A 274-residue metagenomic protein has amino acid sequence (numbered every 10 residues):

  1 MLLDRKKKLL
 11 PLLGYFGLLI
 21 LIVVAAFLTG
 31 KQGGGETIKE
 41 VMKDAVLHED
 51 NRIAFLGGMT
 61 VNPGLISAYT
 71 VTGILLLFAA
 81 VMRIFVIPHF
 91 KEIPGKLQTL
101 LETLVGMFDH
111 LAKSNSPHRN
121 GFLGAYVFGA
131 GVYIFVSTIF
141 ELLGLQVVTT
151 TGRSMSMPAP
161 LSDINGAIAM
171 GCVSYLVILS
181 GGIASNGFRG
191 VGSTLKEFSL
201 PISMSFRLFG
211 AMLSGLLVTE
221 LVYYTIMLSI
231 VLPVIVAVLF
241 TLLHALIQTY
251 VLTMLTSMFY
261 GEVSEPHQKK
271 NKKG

Functional and structural regions predicted by a protein language model:
M1-G274: Selective transmembrane helix interface/packing segments
